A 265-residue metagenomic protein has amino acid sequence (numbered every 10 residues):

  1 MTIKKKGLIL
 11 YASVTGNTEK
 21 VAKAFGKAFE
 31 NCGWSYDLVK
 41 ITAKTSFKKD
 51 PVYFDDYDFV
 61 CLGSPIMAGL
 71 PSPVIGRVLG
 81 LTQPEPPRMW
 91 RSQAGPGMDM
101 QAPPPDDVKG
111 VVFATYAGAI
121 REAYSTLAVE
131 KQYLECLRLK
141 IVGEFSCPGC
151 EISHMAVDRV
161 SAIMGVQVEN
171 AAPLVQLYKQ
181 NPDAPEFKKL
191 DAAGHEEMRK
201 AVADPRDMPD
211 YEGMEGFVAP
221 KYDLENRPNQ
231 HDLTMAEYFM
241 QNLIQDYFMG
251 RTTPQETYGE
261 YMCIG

Functional and structural regions predicted by a protein language model:
T2-E30: N-terminal beta1-alpha1 ligand-phosphate binding loop
T2-K5, A28-D37, D55-L62, M67-G265: FMN-binding flavodoxin-like domain, especially the glycine-rich phosphate-binding loop
A12-V14, I41, F113-A117: Cofactor-binding loop segments of dinucleotide-utilizing enzymes, especially the Rossmann-like FAD- and NAD(P)+-binding
N17-K23, Y53, A102-D106: A broad, low-specificity signal for short, low-complexity segments enriched in glycine/proline and polar/charged
C32-K49: A short, well-structured beta->alpha microelement
S46-D58: TIR-domain catalytic/interaction hotspot
